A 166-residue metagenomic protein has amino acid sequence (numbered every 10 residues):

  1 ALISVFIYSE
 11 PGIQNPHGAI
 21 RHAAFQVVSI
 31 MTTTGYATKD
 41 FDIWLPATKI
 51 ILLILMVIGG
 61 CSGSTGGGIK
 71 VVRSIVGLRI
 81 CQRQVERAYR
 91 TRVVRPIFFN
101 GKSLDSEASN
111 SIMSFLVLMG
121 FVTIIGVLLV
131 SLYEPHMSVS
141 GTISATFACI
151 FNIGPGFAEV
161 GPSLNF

Functional and structural regions predicted by a protein language model:
A1-F166: Membrane-proximal intracellular helices of multi-pass ion channels
